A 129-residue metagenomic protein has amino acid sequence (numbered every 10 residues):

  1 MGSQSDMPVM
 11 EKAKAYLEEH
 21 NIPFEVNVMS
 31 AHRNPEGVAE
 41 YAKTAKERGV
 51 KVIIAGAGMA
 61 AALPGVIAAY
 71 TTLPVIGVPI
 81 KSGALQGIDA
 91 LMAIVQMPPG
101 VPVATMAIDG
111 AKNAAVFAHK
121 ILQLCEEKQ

Functional and structural regions predicted by a protein language model:
M1, V78-K81, A107: Short beta->alpha connector loops at strand-helix junctions that form conserved, small/polar/Pro-enriched
M1-R33: Glycine-rich phosphate/diphosphate-binding loop of Rossmann-like nucleotide-binding domains
D6-M10, N34-V38, A57-V66, L85-I88 (+1 more regions): Short glycine/serine/threonine-rich phosphate/pyrophosphate-binding segments that cradle anionic phosphate groups
K12-E19, K43, Y70-T72, K120-L122: Short, solvent-exposed amphipathic alpha-helical segments in soluble enzyme and RNA/protein-processing domains
I22-E25, R48, L73, V95-V103: Glycine/charged-rich beta-loop-alpha catalytic/anionic-binding loops adjacent to active sites
V26-R48: N-terminal beta-loop-helix "entrance" segment that forms/cooperates in small-molecule cofactor or anionic ligand
E40-P79: Glycine-rich phosphate-binding loop
G83-Q129: Short, glycine-/small-residue-rich phosphate/pyrophosphate-handling segment
